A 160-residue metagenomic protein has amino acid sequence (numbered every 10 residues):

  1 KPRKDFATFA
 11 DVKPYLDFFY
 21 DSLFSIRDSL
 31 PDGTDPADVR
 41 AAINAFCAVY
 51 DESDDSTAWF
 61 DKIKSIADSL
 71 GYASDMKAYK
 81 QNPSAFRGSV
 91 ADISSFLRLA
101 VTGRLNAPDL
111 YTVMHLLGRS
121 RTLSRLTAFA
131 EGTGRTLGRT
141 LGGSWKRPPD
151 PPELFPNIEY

Functional and structural regions predicted by a protein language model:
K1-Y160: Conserved nucleotide- and phosphate/pyrophosphate-binding catalytic cores in adenylate/nucleotidyl-handling enzymes
